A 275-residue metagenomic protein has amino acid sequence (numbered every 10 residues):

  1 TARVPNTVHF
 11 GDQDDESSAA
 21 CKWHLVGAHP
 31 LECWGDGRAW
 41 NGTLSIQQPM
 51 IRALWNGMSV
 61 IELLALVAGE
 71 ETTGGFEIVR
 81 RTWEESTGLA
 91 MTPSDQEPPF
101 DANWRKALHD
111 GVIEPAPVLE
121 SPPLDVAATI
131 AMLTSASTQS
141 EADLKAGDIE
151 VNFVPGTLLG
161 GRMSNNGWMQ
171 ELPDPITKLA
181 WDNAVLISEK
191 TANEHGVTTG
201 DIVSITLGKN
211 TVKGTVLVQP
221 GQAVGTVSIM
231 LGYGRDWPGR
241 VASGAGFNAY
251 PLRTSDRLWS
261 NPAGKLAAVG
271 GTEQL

Functional and structural regions predicted by a protein language model:
T1-W55, E84-L275: A cross-kingdom feature strongest in bacterial/archaeal respiratory oxidoreductases
S59-S86: Non-catalytic, well-ordered alpha-helical segments in soluble enzyme domains
